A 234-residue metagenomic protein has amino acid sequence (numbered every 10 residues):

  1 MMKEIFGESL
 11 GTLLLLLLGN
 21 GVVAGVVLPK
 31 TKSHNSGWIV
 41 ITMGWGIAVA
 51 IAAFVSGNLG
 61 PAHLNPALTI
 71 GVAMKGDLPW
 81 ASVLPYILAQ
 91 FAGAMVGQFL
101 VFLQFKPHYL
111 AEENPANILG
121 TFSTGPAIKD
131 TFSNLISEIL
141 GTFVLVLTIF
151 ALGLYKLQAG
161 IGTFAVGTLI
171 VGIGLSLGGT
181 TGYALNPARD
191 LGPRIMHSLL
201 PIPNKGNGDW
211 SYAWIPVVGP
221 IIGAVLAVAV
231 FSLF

Functional and structural regions predicted by a protein language model:
M1-F234: Membrane-interface helix-loop junctions and terminal tails of multi-pass membrane proteins
